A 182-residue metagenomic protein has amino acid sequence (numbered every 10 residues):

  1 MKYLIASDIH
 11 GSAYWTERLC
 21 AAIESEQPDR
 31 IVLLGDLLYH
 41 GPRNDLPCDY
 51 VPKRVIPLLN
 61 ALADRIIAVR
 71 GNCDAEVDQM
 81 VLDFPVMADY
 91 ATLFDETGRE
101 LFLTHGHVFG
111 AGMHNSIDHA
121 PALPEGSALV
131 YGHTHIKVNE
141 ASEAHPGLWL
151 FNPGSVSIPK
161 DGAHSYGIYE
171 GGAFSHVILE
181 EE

Functional and structural regions predicted by a protein language model:
M1-Y3, T92-F102, E143-L150, G171-S175: Beta-strand-turn-beta hairpins that frame and shape the catalytic cleft of phosphate-ester-processing enzymes
K2-D95: Core catalytic region of metal-dependent phosphoesterases/phosphodiesterases, especially metallo-beta-lactamase-like
I5-S7, I31-D36, I66-N72, F102-H105 (+2 more regions): Active-site neighborhood of phospho(di)ester-bond hydrolases with catalytic His/Asp-centered motifs
P42-Y50, L82-L123, K160-D161: Active-site-proximal segments of metal-dependent phosphoesterases and phosphodiesterases across multiple
A61-A63, A88, E96-G98, P124 (+2 more regions): Short, well-ordered coil/turn elements that cap or connect secondary structure elements
F84, H107-E181: Conserved beta-sheet core of the metallophosphoesterase superfamily
